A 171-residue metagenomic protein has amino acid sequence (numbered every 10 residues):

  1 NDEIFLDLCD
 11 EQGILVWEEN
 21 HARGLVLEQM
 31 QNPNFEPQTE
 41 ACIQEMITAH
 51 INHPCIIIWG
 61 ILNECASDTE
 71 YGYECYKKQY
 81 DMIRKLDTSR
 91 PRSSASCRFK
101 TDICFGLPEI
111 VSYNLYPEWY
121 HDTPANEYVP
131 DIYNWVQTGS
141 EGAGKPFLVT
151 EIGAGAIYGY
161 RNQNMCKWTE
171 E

Functional and structural regions predicted by a protein language model:
N1-A125, V129-K145, A156-E171: Active-site mouth of glycoside hydrolases
